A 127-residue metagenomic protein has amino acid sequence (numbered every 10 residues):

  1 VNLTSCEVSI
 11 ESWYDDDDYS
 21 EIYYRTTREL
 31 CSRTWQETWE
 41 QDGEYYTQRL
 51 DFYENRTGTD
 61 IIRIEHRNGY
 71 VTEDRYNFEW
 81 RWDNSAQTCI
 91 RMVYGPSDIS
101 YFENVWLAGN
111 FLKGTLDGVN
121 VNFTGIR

Functional and structural regions predicted by a protein language model:
V1-S5, G43-T47, T57-N122: Contiguous, well-ordered beta-strand patches that form the walls/edges of small beta-barrel/beta-sandwich domains
E7-S9: Bacterial signal peptide processing site
D15-Q36: N-terminal helix-cap/turn-to-beta initiation motif at the start of protein domains
D51-Y53: Conserved anchor residues at repeat-unit boundaries in beta-strand-based tandem repeats, strongest for the MORN repeat
G125-R127: Short, solvent-exposed mixed-charge patches
